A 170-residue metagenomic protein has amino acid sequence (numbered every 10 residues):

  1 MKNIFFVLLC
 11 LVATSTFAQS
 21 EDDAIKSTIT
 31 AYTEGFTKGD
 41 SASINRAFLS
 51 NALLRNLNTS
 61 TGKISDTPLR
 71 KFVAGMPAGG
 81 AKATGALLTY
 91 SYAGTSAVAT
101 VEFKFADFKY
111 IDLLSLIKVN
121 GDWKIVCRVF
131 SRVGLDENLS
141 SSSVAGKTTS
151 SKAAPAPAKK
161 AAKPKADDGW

Functional and structural regions predicted by a protein language model:
N3-L11, S15-E34, K38, G146: Short, low-complexity N-terminal intrinsically disordered segments enriched in polar/charged residues
Q19-K26, L54-K109: Surface-exposed, charged secondary-structure patches
D40-N51, R55: Short, well-ordered alpha-helical segments enriched in acidic and aromatic residues
K109-L139: Short beta-strand edge/turn micro-motifs at domain boundaries
C127-W170: Low-complexity, intrinsically disordered terminal/linker segments enriched in charged and Gly/Pro repeats
